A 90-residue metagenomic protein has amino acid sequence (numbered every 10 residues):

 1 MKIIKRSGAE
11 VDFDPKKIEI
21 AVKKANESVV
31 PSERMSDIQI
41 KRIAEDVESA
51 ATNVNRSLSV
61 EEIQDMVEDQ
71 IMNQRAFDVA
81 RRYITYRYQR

Functional and structural regions predicted by a protein language model:
M1-R90: Long, C-terminal-biased catalytic regions of enzyme "large/alpha" subunits
